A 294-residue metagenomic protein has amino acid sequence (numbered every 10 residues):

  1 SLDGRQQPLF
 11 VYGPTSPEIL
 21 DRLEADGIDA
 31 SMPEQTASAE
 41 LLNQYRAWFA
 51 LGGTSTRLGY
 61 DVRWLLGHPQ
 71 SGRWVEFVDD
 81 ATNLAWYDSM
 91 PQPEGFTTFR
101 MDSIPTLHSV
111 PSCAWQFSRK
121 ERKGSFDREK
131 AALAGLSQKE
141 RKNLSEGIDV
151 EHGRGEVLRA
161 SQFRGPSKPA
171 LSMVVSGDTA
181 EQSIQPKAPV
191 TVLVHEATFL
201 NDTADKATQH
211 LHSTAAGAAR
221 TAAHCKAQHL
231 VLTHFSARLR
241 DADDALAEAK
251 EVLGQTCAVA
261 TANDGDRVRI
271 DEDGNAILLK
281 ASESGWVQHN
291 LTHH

Functional and structural regions predicted by a protein language model:
S1-V174, Q182-S183, R240-H294: Binuclear metal-dependent hydrolase catalytic cores
L2-Q6, K187-P189, R220-K226: Short, conserved loop/helix-junction motifs that constitute active-site signature segments in enzyme catalytic cores
S172-M173, V192, H229: Structural motif
S176-L211: Mobile, glycine- and charge-enriched loop segments and immediately flanking short secondary-structure elements within
T208-G217, A245-E248: Charged helix-capping and loop-helix junction motifs
Q209, A222-A223, A258-A260: Catalytic lobes of large eukaryotic enzymes
H212, L239-R240: An N-terminally biased module of ancient metal coordination in phosphate/nucleic-acid-related enzymes
L232-R238: G-domain G4 guanine-recognition motif of GTPases
